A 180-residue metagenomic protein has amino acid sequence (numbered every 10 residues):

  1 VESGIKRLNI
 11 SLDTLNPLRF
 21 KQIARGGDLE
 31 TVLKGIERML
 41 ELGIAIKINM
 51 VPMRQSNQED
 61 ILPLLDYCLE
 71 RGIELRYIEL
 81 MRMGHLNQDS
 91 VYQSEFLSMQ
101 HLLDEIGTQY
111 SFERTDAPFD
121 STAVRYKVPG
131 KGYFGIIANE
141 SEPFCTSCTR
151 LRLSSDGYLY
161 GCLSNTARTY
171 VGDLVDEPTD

Functional and structural regions predicted by a protein language model:
V1-R76: Radical SAM/AdoMet-radical enzyme domain recognition
D13, L80, D156: Flexible loop residues that form catalytic and substrate-binding hotspots at small-molecule/glycan-binding clefts
V51-Q55, R82, Y92: Short histidine/acidic/glycine/proline-rich micro-motifs that form metal- and phosphate-coordinating active-site loops
E74-E79, L159-Y160: Short, compositionally biased low-complexity segments
G84-D180: Accessory C-terminal segments flanking Radical SAM cores
